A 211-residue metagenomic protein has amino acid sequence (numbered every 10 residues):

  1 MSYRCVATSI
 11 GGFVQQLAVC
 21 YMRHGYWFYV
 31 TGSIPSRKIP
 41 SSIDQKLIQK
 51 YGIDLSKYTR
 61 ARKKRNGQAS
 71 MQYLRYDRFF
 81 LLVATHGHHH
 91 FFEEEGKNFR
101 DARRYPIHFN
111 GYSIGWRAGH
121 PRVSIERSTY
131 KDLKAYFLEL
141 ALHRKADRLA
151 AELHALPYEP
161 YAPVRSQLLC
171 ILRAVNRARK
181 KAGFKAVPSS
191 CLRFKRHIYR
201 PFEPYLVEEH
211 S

Functional and structural regions predicted by a protein language model:
M1-S211: Non-catalytic terminal/accessory segments
